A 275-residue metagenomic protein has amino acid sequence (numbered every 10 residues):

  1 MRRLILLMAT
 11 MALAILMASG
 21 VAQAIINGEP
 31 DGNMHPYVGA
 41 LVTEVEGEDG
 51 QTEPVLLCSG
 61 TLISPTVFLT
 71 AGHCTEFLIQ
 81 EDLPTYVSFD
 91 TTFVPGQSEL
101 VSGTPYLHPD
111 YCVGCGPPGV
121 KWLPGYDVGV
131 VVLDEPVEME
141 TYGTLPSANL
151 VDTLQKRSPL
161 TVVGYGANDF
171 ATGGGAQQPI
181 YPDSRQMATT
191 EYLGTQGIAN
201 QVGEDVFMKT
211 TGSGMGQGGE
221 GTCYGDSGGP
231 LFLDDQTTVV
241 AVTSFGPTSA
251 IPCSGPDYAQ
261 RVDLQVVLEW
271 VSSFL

Functional and structural regions predicted by a protein language model:
M1-L4: Positively charged n-region of N-terminal signal peptides that target proteins for export
M8-M17: Bacterial N-terminal signal peptides
A22-Q51: N-terminal activation segment of mature serine protease catalytic domains
I26-N33, T52, E76, E81-M139 (+3 more regions): Conserved catalytic-core segment of clan PA serine endopeptidases
D31, L56-I79, L83-F89, Y181-I198 (+1 more regions): C-terminal subregion of chymotrypsin/trypsin-like serine protease catalytic domains
V45-G47, F68, C74-E76, C112 (+4 more regions): Solvent-exposed loop/turn segments at secondary-structure junctions within structured extracellular/periplasmic domains
E46-P65, L123: A conserved glycine-rich beta-strand in the N-terminal activation segment of trypsin-fold
P124-V128, V132-G219, D257, L264-L268: Chymotrypsin/trypsin-fold serine protease catalytic domain
